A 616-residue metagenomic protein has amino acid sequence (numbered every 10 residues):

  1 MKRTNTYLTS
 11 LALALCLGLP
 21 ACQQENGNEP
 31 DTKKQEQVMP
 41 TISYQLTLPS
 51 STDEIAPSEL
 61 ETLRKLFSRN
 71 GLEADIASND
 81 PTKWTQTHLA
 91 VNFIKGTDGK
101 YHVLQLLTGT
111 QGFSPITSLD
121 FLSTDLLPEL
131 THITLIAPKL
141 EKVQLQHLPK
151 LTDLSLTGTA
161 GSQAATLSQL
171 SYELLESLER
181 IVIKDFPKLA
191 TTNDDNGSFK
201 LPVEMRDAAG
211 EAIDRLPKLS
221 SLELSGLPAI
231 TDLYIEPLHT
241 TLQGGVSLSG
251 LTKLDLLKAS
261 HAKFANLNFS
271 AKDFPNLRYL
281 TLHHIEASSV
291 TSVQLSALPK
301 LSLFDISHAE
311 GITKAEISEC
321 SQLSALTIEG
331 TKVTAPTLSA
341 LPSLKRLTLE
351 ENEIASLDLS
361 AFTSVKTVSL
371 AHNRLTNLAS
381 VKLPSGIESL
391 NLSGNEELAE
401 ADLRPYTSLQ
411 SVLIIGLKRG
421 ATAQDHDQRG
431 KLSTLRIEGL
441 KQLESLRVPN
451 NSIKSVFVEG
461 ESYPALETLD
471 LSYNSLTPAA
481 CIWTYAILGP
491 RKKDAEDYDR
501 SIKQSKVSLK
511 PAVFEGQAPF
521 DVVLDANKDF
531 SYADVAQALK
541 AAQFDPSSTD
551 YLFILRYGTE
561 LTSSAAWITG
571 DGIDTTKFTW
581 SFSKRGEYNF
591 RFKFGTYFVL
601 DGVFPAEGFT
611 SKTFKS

Functional and structural regions predicted by a protein language model:
M1-T9: Bacterial N-terminal signal peptides that target proteins for export
S10-G18: Bacterial N-terminal signal peptides
C22-F121, L126-P128, H132, P149 (+11 more regions): N-terminal capping/linker segments that flank leucine-rich repeat
G99, G112, S123-L126, I136 (+19 more regions): C-terminal capping segment of individual leucine-rich repeats
V103, I116, L130, L140 (+31 more regions): Conserved hydrophobic position(s) of the canonical leucine-rich repeat
L104-G109, I133, V143, L154-L156 (+18 more regions): Conserved hydrophobic beta-strand positions in leucine-rich repeat
Q111-S114, P138, L148, T159-A165 (+20 more regions): Conserved "Asn-ladder"/turn position within leucine-rich repeats
L119, V143, L154, L167-L170 (+17 more regions): Canonical leucine-rich repeat
